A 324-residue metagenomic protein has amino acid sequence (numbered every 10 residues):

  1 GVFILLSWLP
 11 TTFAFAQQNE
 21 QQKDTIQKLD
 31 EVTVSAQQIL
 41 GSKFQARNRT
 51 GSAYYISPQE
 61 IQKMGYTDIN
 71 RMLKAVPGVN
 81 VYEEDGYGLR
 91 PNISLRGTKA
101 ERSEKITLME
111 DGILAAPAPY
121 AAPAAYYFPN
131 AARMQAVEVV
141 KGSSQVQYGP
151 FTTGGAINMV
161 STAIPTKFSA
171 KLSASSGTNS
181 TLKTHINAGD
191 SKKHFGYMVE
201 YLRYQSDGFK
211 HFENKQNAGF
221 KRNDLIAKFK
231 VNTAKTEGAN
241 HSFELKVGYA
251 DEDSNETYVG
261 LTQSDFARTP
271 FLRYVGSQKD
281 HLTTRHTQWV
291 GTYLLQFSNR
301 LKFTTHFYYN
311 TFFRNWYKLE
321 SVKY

Functional and structural regions predicted by a protein language model:
E31-M64, L89-N92, I106: N-terminal periplasmic "start-of-domain" segments of outer-membrane beta-barrel proteins
Q37, G142, V160, S173-N179 (+3 more regions): Outer-membrane beta-barrel pore domains and translocons
I61, L73, V137-E138, I157-M159 (+1 more regions): Non-catalytic regulatory/gating segments with a bias toward low-complexity or hydrophobic composition
N70-P117: Extracytoplasmic beta-strand/coil segments of soluble accessory domains associated with Gram-negative outer-membrane
I113-K141: Short acidic/polar hinge/loop motifs at secondary-structure boundaries that mediate gating or recognition
S176-Q205, E213-T257, H281-S298: Transmembrane beta-barrel wall of Gram-negative outer-membrane proteins
K215-K221, E256-P270, E320-Y324: Flexible, surface-exposed loop regions and adjacent strand-edge segments of Gram-negative outer-membrane beta-barrel
R268-F271, R285, F297-Y324: Replace "related TpsB outer-membrane translocases also match" with "some related outer-membrane beta-barrels such as
